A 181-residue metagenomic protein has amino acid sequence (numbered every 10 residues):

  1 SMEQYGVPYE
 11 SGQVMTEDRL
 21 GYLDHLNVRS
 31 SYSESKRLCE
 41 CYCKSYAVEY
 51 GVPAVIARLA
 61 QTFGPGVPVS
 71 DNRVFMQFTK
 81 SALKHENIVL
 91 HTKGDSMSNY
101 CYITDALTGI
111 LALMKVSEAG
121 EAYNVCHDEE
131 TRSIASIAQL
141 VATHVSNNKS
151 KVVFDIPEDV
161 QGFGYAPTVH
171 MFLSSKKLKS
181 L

Functional and structural regions predicted by a protein language model:
S1-I56, Q61, S70: Catalytic helix-loop patch of NAD(P)-dependent Rossmann-fold dehydrogenases
T16, A82-L181: C-terminal substrate-binding subdomain of Rossmann-fold SDR/epimerase-dehydratase oxidoreductases
V28-Y32, A60-N72, T92-T104, H127-E130: Glycine-rich "substrate-gating" loop/helix at the edge of Rossmann-like oxidoreductase active sites
R37, C41, M76, T104 (+1 more regions): Short, contiguous clusters of charged residues that form electrostatic/catalytic patches at enzyme active sites, used
L38, Y42, Y46, F78 (+2 more regions): Hydrophobic alpha-helix immediately C-terminal to the catalytic Tyr-X-X-X-Lys motif of short-chain
Y46-E49, G66, S81, L181: Histidine kinase transmitter module recognition
